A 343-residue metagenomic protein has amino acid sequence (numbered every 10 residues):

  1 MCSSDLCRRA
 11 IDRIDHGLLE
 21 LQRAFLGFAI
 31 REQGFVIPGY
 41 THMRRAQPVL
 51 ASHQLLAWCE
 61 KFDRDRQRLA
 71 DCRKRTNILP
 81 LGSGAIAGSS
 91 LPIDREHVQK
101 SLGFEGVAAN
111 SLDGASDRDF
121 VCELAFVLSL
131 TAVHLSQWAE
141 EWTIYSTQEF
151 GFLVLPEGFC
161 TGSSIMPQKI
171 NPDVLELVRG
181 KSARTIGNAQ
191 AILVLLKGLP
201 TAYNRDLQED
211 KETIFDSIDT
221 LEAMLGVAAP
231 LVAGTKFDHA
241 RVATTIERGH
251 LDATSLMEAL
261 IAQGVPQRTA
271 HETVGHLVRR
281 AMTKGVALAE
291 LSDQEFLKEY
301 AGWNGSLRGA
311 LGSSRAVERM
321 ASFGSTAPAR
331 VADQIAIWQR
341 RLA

Functional and structural regions predicted by a protein language model:
M1-S3: Short, small-residue-biased leader/transition segments that mark boundaries at the very start of proteins
D5, F62, P92-I93, L251-S255 (+1 more regions): A generic alpha-helix surface/boundary motif
L6-A10, H53, C122-L130, S255-G264: Short, well-ordered beta-strand elements within core beta-sheets of diverse protein domains
C7-F25, L55, F62, L69 (+8 more regions): Amphipathic alpha-helical coiled-coil segments
A29-V49: Acidic interhelical loop/turn segments
F35, G39, R73-I78, Y145-E149 (+3 more regions): Flexible, glycine/charged-enriched surface loops at secondary-structure junctions
P48-L195: Internal glycine-rich alpha/beta core junctions
M166-A343: Glycine-rich cofactor/substrate-binding loops
